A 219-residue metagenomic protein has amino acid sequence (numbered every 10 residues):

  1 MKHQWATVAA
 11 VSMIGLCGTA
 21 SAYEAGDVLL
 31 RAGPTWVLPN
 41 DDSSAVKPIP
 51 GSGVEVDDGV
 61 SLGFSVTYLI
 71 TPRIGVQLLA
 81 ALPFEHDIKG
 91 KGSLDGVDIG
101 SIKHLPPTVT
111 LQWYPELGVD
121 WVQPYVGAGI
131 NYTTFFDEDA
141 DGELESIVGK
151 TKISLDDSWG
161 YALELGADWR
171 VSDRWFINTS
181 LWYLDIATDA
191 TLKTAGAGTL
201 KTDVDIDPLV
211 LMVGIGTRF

Functional and structural regions predicted by a protein language model:
M1-G26: Cleavable N-terminal export/targeting peptides
S21-S65, G216-R218: Short glycine/proline- and aromatic-enriched beta-strand/turn motifs that initiate or cap beta-hairpins
A25-D27, W36-L38, S65-G142, I206-F219: Gram-negative (and chloroplast) outer-membrane scaffold detector with strong preference for beta-barrel transmembrane
D41-D42, V46-P50, L62-G63, A80-L82 (+8 more regions): Outer-membrane beta-barrel domain signature
P48-G53, S93-G100, I147-I153, A197-D203: Extracellular loop and loop/strand-boundary signature of outer-membrane beta-barrel proteins
E55-V60, S101-P106, L155-G160, D203-P208: Short sequence motifs at beta-strands and strand-loop junctions characteristic of Gram-negative outer-membrane
E85-K89, S101, S172-F219: Predominantly the C-terminal beta-signal and adjacent terminal strand-loop region of outer-membrane beta-barrel
V148-E164: A contiguous pocket-lining binding segment that forms or flanks enzyme active sites
